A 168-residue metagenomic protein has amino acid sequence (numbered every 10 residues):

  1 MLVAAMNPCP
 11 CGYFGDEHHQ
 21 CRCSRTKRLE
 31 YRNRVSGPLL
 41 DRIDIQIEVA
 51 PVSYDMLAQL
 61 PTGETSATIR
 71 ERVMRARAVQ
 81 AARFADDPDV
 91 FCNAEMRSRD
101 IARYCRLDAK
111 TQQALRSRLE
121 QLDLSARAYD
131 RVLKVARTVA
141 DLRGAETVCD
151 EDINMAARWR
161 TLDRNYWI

Functional and structural regions predicted by a protein language model:
M1-I168: Basic, amphipathic alpha-helical bundle interface domains used for macromolecular binding and assembly
